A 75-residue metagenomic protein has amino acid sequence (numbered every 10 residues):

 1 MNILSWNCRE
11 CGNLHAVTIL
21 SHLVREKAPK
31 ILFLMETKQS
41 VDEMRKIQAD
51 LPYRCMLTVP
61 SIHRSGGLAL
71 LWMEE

Functional and structural regions predicted by a protein language model:
M1-E75: Short phosphate/oxyanion-binding micro-motifs
